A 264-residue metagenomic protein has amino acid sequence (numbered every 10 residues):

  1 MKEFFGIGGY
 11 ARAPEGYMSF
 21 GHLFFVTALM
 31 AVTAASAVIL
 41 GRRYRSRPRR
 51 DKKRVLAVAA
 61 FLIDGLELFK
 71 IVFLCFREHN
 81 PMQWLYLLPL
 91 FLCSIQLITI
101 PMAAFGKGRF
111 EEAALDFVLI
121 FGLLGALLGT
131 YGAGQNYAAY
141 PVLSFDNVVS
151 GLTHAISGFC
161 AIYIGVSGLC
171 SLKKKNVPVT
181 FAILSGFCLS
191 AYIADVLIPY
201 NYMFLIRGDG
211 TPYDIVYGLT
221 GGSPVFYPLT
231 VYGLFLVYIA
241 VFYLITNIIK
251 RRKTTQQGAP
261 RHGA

Functional and structural regions predicted by a protein language model:
F4-I98: Early transmembrane hairpin module of multi-pass membrane proteins
A11-M30, S185-G186, V196-I239: Membrane-interface transmembrane-helix boundary segments in multi-pass integral membrane proteins
A35-I39, T99-A103, I156-K175: Alpha-helical transmembrane segments in multipass membrane proteins, preferentially the mid-helix core
I39-R47, Y243-G258: Membrane-interface capping segments at transmembrane-helix boundaries
R43-L56, F105-A114, S167-P178: Membrane-interface helix-boundary motifs at transmembrane edges
I63-V72, G122-A133, L184-I193: Aromatic-anchored segments of alpha-helical transmembrane domains
L68-Y86, A138-L169: Alpha-helical transmembrane segments and their immediate interhelical/interface regions in integral membrane proteins
M102-C160: Membrane-proximal helix-loop-helix units in multi-pass membrane proteins
